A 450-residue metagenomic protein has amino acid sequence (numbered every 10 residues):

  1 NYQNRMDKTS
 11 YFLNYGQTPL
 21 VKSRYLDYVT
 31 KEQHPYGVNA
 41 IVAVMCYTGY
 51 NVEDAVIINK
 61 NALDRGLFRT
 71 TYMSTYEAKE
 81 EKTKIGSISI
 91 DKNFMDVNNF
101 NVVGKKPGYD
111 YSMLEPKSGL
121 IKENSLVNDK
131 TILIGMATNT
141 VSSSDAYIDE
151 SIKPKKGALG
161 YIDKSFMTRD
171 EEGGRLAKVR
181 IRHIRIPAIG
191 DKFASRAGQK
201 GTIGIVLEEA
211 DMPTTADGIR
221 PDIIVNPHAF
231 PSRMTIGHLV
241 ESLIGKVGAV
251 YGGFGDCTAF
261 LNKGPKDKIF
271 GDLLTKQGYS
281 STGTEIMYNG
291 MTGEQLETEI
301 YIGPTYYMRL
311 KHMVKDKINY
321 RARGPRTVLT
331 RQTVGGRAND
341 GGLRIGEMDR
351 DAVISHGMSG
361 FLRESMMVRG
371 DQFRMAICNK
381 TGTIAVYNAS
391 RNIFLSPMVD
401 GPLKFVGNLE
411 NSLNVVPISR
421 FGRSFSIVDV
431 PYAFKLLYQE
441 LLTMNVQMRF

Functional and structural regions predicted by a protein language model:
N1-F450: Long insertion/accessory domains within large nucleic-acid-processing enzymes
